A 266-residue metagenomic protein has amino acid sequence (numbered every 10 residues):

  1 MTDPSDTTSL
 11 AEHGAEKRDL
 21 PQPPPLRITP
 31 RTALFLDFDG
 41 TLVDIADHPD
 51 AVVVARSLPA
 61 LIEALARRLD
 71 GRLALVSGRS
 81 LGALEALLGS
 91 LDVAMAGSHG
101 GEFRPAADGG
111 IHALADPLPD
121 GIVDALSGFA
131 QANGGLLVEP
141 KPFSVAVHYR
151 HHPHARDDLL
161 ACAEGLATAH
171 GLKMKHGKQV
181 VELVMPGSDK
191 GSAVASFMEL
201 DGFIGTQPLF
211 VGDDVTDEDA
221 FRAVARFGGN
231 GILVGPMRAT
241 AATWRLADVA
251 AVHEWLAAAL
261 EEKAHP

Functional and structural regions predicted by a protein language model:
D3-K17, A193-P266: Mg2+-dependent phosphoryl-transfer enzymes with acidic/Ser/Thr/Gly-rich catalytic loops
A15-P25: Short, basic/aromatic recognition patches
R27-D47, L75: Asp-based phosphoryl-transfer active-site loop
V53-K141: Active-site phosphate-binding/coordination module
L88-L91, H170, R226-F227, T240-A241: Short, structured coil segments at secondary-structure junctions
A96-S98, R104-D124, A169, K175-G205: Substrate-recognition "cap/lid" segment bordering the active-site pocket of phosphatases
I122-L126, L159-A167: Short amphipathic alpha-helices in soluble, non-transmembrane regions that often serve as interface/regulatory elements
L137-P153, L172-V184: Charged, glycine-interspersed solvent-exposed loop segments at helix/strand-loop junctions that cap or gate access
